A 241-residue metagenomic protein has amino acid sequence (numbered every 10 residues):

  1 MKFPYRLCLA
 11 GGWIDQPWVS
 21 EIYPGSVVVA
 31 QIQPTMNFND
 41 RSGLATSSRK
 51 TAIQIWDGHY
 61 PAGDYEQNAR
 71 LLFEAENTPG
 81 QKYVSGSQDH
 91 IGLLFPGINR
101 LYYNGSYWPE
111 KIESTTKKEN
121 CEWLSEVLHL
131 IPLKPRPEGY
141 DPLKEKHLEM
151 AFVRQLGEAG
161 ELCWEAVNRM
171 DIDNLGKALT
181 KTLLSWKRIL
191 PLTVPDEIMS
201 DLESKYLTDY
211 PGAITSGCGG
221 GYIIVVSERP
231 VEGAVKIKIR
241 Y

Functional and structural regions predicted by a protein language model:
M1-S48, I53, D57-C218, I224-Y241: C-terminal nucleotide
